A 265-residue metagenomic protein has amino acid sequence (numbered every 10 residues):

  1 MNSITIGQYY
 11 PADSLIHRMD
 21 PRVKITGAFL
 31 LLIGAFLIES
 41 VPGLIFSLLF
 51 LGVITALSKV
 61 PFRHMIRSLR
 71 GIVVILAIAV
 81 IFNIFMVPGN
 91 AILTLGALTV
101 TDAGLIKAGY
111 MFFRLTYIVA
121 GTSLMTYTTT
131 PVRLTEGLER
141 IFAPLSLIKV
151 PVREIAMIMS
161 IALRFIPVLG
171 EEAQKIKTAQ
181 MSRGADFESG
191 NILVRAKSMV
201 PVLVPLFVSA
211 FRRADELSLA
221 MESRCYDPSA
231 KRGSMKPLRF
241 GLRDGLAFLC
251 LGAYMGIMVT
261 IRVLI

Functional and structural regions predicted by a protein language model:
M1-G43, S47-A56, A143, L147-V150 (+3 more regions): Transmembrane alpha-helix interface motif
D13, F36, K59-H64, L95 (+4 more regions): Membrane-helix interfacial "entry" motifs
E39, S58-K59, M86-V87, T130 (+1 more regions): Short helix-capping/hinge motifs at transmembrane helix termini and TM-loop junctions
I45, P61-L69: Interfacial helix-loop-helix linkers and transmembrane-helix boundary segments in multi-pass membrane proteins
F50-V60, I75-I78: Alpha-helical transmembrane segments and their membrane-interface exit regions
S68-L76, F112, T116, L206 (+3 more regions): Loop-to-transmembrane-helix entry motif
I72-A185, I192: Juxtamembrane/interface alpha-helical elements of multi-pass membrane proteins
